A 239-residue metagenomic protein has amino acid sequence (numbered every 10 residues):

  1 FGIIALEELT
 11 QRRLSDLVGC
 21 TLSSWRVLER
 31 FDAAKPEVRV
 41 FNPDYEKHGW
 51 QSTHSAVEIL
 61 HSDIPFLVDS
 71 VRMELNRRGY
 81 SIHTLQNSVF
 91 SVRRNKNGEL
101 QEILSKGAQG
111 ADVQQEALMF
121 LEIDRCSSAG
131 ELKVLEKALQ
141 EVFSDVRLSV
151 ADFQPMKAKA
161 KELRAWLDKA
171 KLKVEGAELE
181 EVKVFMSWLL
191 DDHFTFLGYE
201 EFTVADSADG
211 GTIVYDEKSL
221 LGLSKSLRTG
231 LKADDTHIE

Functional and structural regions predicted by a protein language model:
F1-E58, M73-N76, T84, S88 (+2 more regions): Charge-rich interaction surfaces and accessory domains that mediate macromolecular binding and assembly
L60-F66: Short, surface-exposed ligand-recognition loops at beta-strand->loop->(often short) alpha-helix junctions that present
I64, R125-S128: Helix N-cap motif at beta-to-alpha junctions
L67-R72: Ser/Thr-Pro-rich, acidic low-complexity intrinsically disordered regions of eukaryotic RNA-binding
S81: Residue-level detector of anion-binding/catalytic polar loops
S88-K106: Beta-rich nucleic-acid/ligand-interaction surfaces
L104-L118: A structural-propensity feature for long, helix-poor, extended segments
